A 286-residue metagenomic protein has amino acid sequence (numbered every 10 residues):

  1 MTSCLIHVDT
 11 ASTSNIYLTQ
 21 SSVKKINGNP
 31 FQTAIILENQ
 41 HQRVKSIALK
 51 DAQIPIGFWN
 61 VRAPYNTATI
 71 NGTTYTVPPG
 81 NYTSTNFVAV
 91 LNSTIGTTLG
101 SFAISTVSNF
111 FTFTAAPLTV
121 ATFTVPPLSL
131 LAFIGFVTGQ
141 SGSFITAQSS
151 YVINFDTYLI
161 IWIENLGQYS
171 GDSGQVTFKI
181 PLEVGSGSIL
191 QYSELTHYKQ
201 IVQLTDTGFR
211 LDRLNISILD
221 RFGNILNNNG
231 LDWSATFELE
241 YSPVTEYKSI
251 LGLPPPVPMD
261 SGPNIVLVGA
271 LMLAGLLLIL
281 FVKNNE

Functional and structural regions predicted by a protein language model:
M1-E286: The ATP-binding site of the protein kinase catalytic domain
